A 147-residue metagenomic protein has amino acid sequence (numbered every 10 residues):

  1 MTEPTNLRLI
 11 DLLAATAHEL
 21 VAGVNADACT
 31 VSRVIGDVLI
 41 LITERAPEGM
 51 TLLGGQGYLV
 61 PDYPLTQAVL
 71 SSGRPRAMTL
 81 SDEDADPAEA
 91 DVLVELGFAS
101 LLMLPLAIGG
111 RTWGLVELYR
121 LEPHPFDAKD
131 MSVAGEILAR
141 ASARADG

Functional and structural regions predicted by a protein language model:
M1-T16: Signal-transducing coiled-coil linker helices
H18-E19, T30-G54: GAF sensory/regulatory domain recognition with acknowledged cross-activation on helical regulatory dimers
G23-C29: Short N-terminal helix-loop-first-beta-strand/juxtamembrane motif that initiates sensory/input modules
A28, A90, M103, L115: Short hydrophobic/aromatic beta-strand element in the GNAT-like acyltransferase core that lines or flanks the acyl-donor
V34, T51-D91: Regulatory sensory and allosteric helical modules in signal-transduction proteins and certain transcription factors
T66, L106-R120: Sensory-domain boundary capping and coupling elements
A99-A107: A short, aliphatic-rich beta-strand micro-motif
Y119-I137, R144-D146: Regulatory loop-to-helix N-cap segments in sensory/regulatory domains that couple ligand/signal detection
